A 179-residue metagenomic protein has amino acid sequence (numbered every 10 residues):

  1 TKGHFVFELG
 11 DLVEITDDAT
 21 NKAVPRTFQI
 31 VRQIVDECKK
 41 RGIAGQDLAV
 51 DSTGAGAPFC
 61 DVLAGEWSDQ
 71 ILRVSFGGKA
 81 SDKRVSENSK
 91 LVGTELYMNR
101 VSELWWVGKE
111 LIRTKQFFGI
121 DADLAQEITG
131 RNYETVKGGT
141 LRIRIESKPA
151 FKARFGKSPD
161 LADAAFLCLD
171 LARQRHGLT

Functional and structural regions predicted by a protein language model:
K2-L141: Mg2+-dependent endonuclease catalytic cores in nucleic-acid-processing enzymes, primarily RNase H-like
A125, T129-T179: Acidic two-metal-ion nuclease catalytic site recognized across multiple nuclease folds, prominently DnaQ/RNase D-T
